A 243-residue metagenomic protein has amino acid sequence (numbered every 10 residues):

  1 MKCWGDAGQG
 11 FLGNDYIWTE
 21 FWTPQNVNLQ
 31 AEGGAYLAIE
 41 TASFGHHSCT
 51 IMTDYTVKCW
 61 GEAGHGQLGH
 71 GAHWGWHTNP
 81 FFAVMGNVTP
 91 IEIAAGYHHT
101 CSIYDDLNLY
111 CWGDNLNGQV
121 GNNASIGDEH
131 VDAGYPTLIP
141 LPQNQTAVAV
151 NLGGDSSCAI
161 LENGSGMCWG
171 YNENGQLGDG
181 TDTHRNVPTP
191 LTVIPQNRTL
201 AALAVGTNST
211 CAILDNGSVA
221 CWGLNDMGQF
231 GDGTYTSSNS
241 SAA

Functional and structural regions predicted by a protein language model:
M1-A243: Eukaryote-biased RCC1-like beta-propeller repeat architecture
